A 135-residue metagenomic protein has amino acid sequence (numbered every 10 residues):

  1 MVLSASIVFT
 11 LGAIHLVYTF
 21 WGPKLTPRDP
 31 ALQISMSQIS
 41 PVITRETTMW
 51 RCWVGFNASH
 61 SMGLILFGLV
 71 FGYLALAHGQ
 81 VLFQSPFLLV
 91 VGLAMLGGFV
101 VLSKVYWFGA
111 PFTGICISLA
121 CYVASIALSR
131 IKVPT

Functional and structural regions predicted by a protein language model:
M1-I7, L11, G63, L88-M95: Hydrophobic alpha-helical transmembrane segments of polytopic
M1-R28: N-terminal signal-anchor transmembrane alpha helix
G22-W50: Cytosolic, membrane-interface loops and tails of multi-pass inner-membrane proteins
E46-I65: A loop-to-helix transmembrane entry motif
L64-G92: Hydrophobic alpha-helical transmembrane segments and immediately flanking/interface helices in integral membrane
L69-V70, G92-L102, L119-Y122: Hydrophobic, membrane-inserted alpha-helices
L76-A77, A124-T135: Juxtamembrane boundary at the C-terminal end of a transmembrane helix
H78-L82, F87-L88, L96-I115, I131: Membrane-helix boundary connector in multi-pass membrane proteins
